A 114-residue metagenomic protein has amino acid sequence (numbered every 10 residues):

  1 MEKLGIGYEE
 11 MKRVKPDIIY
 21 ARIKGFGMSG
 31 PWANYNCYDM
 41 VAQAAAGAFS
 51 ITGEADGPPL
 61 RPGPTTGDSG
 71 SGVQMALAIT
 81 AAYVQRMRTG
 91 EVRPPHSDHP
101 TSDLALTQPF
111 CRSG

Functional and structural regions predicted by a protein language model:
M1-S50: N-terminal Rossmann-like NAD(P) cofactor-binding subdomain of oxidoreductases, focused on the glycine-rich
S29, A45-G114: Acidic, glycine-rich segments within the central catalytic cores of soluble metabolic enzymes that bind/position
